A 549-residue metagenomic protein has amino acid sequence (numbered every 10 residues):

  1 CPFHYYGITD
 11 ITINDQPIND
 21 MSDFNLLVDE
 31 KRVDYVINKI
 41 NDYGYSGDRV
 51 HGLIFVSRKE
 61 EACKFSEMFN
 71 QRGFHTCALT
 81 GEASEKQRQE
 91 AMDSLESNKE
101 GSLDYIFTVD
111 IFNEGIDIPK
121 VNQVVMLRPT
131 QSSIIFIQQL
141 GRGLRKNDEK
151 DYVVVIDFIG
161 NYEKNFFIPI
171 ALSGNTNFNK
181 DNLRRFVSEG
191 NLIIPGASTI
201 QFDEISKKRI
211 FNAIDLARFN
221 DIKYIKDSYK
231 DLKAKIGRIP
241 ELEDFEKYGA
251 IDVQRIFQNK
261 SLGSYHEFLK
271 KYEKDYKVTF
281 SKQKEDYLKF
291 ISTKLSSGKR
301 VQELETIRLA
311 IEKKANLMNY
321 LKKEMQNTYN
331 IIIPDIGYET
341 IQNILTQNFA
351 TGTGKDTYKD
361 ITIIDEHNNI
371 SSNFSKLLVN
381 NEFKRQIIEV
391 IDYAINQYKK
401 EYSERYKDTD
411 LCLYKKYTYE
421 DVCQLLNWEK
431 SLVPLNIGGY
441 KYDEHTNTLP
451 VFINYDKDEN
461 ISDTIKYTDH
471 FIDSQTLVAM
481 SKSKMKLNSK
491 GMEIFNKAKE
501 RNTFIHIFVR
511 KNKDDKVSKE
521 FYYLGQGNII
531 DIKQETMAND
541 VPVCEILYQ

Functional and structural regions predicted by a protein language model:
C1-V56: Conserved interdomain linker/interface between the two RecA-like ATPase lobes of SF2 helicase motors
Y35, N41-D42, S46-G47, H51 (+2 more regions): Long, largely alpha-helical accessory region at the distal end of helicase-like NTP-driven motors
L53, A62-F65, F74-F112: Conserved helicase ATPase core of P-loop NTP-dependent helicases/translocases
I106-V121, L140-R145: SF2 helicase motor core recognition
S132-Q138, R142-T176: Conserved segment of the helicase C-terminal RecA-like domain
L288-I291, Q302-L304, C412-E520: Acidic, glycine-rich low-complexity segments with interspersed aromatic residues
M325-L449, Y455-K457: Charge-dense, extended regions
D514-Q549: Compact mixed alphabeta submodule
